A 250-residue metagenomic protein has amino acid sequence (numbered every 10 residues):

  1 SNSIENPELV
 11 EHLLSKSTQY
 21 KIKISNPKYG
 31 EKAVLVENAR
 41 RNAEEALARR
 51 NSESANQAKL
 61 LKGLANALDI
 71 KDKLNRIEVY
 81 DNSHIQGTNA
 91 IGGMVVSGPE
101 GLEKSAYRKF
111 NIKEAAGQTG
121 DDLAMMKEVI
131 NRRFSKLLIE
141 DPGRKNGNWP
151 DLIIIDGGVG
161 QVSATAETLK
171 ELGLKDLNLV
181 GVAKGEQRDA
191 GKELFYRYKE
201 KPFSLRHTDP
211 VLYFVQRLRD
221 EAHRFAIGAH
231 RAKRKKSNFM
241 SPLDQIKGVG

Functional and structural regions predicted by a protein language model:
S1-G250: Acidic, glycine-enriched active-site microenvironments
